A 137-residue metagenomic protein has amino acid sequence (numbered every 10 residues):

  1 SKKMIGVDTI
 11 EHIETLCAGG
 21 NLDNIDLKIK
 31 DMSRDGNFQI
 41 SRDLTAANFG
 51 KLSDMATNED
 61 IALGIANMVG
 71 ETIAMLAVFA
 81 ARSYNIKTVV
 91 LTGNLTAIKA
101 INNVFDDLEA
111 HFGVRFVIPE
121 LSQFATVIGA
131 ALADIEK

Functional and structural regions predicted by a protein language model:
S1-I25: Glycine-rich phosphate-binding loop plus the immediately following alpha-helix
S1-I5, F116-K137: Glycine-rich phosphate-binding/hydrolytic loop that grips phosphoryl groups
T15-A18, T72, V117, S122-F124: C-terminal region/appendage detector
C17, L27-K30, F38-D43: Carbohydrate-associated surface elements
F38-T88, Q123: Adenine-nucleotide phosphate-binding core of ATP-dependent small-molecule kinases
D43-S53, K99-F112: Acidic-glycine-rich active-site phosphate/pyrophosphate-binding loop
A56-D60, E109-V117: Glycine/charged-rich beta-loop-alpha catalytic/anionic-binding loops adjacent to active sites
V78-L108, S122-Q123: Glycine-rich phosphate-binding loops at beta-strand->alpha-helix junctions
